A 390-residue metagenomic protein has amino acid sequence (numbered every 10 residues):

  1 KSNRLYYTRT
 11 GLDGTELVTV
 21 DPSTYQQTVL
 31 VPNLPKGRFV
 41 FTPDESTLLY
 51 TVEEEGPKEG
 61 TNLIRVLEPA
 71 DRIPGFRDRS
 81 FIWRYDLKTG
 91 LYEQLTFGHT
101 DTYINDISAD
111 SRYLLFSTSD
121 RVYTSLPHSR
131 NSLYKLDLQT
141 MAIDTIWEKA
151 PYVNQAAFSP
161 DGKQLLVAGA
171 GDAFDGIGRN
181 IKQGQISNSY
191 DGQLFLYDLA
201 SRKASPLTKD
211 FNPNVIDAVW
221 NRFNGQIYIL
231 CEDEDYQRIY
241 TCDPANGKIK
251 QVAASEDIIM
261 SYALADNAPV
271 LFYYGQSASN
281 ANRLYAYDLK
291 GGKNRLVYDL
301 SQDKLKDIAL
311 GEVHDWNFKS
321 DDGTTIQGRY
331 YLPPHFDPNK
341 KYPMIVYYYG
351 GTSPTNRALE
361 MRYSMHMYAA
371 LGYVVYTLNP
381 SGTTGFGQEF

Functional and structural regions predicted by a protein language model:
L5-Y6, L48, L114, L165 (+2 more regions): Hydrophobic beta-strand positions that form the internal "hydrophobic ladder" of WD40/Gbeta-like beta-propeller blades
T8-V18, P32-G37, T51-F81, T96-T102 (+8 more regions): A flexible loop/linker signature enriched in serine peptidases of the S9 family
D21-Y25, D86-G90, D137-M141, D198-R202 (+2 more regions): Short loop/turn segments that connect beta-strands within beta-propeller blades
Q26-V31, L91-T96, A142-W147, K203-T208 (+1 more regions): A short beta-strand motif characteristic of beta-propeller blades
P43-D44, A109-D110, P160-D161, R222-F223 (+1 more regions): Residue-level detector of Asp-centered blade-edge/turn motifs that repeat once per structural unit in beta-propeller
Y92-E93, S205, K209-I216, L300-H314: Surface-exposed loop and turn segments in beta-propeller and other repeat-based domains that flank or scaffold
S261-F390: Serine-hydrolase catalytic core recognition
